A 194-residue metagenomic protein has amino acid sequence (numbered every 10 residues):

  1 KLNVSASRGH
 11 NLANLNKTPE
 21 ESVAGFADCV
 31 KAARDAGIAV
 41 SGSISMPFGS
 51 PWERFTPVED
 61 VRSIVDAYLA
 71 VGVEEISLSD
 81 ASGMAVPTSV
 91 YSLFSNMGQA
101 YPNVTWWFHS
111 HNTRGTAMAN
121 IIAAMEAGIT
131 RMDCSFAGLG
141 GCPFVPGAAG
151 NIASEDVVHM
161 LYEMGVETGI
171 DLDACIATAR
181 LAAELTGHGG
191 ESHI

Functional and structural regions predicted by a protein language model:
K1-I194: Catalytic cores and adjacent flexible loops of soluble metabolic enzymes that perform enolate/carbanion chemistry on
